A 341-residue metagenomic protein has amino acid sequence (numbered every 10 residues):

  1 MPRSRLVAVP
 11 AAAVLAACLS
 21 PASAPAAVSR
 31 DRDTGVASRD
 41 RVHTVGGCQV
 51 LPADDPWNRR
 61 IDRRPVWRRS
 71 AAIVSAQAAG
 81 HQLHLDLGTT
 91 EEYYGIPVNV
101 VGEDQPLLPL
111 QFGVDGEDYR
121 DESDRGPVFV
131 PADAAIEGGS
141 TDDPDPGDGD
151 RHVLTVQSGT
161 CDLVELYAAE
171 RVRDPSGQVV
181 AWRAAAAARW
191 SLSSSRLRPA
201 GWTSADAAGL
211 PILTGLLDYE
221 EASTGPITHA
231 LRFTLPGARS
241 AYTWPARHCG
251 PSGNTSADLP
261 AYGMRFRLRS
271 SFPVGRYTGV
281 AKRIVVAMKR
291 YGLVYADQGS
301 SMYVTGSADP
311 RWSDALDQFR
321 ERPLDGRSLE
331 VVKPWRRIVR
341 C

Functional and structural regions predicted by a protein language model:
M1-A27: Secretory targeting and sorting signals
A27, D31-C341: Short, surface-exposed polybasic-aromatic patches that bind anionic ligands, especially phosphate groups
